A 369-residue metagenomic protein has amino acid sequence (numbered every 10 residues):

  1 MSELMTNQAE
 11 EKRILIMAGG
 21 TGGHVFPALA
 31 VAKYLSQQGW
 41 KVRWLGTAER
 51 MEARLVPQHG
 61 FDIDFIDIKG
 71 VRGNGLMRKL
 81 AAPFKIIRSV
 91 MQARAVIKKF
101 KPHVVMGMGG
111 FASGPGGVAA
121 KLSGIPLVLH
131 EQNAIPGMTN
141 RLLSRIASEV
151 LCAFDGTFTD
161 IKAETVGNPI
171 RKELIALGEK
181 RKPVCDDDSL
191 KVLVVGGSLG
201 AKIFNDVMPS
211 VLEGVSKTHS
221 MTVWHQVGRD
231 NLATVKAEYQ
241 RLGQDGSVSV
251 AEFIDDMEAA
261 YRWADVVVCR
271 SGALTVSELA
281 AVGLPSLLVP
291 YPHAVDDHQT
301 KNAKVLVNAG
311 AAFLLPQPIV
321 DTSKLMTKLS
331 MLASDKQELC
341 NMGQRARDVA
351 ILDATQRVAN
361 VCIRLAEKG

Functional and structural regions predicted by a protein language model:
E11-G19, S36-K85, R229-N231, P316-P318: Conserved nucleotide-sugar phosphate-binding/catalytic loop shared by glycosyltransferases and other
K41, M51, D62, K121-K180: Active-site-proximal region of nucleotide-activated glycan assembly enzymes, centered on histidine/acidic-rich loops
R50, L55, H59, E179-V267 (+3 more regions): Donor-nucleotide binding loops and adjacent catalytic segments primarily of GT-B fold Leloir glycosyltransferases
G75-V104: An amphipathic, basic-hydrophobic alpha-helix
P102-V104, R262-S277, L284-P285: Acidic donor-binding loop of glycosyltransferase active sites
S123, R262-A264, A280-V289, A309: Conserved donor-binding/catalytic loop of nucleotide-activated donor transferases
E338-L352: A short, well-ordered alpha-helix in the C-terminal region of glycosyltransferases
I351-G369: C-terminal alpha-helical cap of glycosyltransferases
